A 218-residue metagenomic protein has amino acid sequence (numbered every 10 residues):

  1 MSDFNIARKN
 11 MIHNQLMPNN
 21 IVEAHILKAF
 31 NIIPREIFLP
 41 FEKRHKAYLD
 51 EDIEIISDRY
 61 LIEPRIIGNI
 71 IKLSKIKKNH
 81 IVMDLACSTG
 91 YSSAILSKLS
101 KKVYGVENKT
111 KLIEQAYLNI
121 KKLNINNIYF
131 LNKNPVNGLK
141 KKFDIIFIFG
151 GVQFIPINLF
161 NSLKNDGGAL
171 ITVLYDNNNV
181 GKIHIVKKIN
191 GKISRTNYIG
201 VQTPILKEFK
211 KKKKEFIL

Functional and structural regions predicted by a protein language model:
M1-M83, Y91-I95, L99, L112-L118 (+2 more regions): Class I SAM-dependent transferase core
I6, H25-I26, R65, F154 (+4 more regions): Generic structural microfeature
K75-S194: Conserved nucleotide-cofactor-binding alpha/beta core module
Y175, I183-L218: Core SAM-dependent methyltransferase catalytic element
